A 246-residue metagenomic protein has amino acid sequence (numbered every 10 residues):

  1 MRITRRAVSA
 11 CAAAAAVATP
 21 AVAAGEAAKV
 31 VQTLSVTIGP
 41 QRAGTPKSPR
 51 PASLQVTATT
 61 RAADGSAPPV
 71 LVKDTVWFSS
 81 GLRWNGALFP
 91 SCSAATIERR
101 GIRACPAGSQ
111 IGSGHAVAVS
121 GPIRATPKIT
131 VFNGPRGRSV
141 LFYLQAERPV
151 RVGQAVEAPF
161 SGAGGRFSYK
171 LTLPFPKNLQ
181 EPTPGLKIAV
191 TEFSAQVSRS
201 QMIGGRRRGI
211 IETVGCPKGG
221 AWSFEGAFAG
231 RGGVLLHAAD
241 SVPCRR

Functional and structural regions predicted by a protein language model:
R2-G25: Secretory targeting and sorting signals
A24-R246: Ser/Thr/Pro/Gly-rich, low-complexity intrinsically disordered stalk/linker tracts of secreted and surface-exposed
